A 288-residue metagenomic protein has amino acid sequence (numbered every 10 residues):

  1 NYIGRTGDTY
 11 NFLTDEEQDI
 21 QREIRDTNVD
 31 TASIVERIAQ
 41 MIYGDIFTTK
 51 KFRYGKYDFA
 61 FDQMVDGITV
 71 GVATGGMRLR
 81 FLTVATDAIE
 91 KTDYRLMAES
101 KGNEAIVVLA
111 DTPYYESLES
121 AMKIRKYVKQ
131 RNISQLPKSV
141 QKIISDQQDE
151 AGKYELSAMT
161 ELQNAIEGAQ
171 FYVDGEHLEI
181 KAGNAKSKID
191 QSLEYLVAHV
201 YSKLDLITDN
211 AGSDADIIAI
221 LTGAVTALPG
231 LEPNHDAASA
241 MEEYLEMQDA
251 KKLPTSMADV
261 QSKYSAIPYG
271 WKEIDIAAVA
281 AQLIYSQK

Functional and structural regions predicted by a protein language model:
N1-K288: Extended alpha-helical scaffold and adjacent linker segments that couple domains and build interaction/assembly
